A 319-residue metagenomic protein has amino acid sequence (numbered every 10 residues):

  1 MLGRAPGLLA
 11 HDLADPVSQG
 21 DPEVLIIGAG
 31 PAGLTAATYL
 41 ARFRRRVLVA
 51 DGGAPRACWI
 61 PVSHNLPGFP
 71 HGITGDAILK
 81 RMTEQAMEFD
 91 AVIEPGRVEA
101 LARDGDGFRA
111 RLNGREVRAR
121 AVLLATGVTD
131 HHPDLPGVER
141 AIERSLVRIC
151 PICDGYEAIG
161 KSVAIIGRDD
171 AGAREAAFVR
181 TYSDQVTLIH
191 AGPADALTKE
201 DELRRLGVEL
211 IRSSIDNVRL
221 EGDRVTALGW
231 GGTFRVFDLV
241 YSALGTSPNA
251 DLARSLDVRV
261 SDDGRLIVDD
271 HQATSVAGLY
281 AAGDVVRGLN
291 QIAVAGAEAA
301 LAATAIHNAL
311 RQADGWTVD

Functional and structural regions predicted by a protein language model:
L2-L25, I93-K161, L239-A243, L266-D270 (+1 more regions): FAD-binding core/adjacent interface of flavoenzyme oxidoreductases
P22-A77, A171-D195: Beta1-alpha1 glycine-rich phosphate/pyrophosphate-binding loop at the start of Rossmann-like nucleotide-binding domains
G30-P31, D130, D170-A171, V286-R287: Residue-level detector of alpha-helix initiation sites
A37, A173-A177, A282-D319: A conserved FAD-binding loop/helix module that cradles the flavin
A86-D104, R109-R111, V117-A119, T181-L266 (+1 more regions): A Rossmann-like FAD-binding core segment of flavoenzymes
A125-G127, H132, I166, A243-L244 (+3 more regions): Short, well-ordered coil/turn residues at beta-beta hairpins and beta-strand->alpha-helix junctions within
R140-E157, L244-A293, L301, N308: FAD-site-proximal beta/loop scaffold in flavoenzymes
I142-Y182, T187: Conserved FAD-binding catalytic core of PHBH/FMO-like flavoproteins
